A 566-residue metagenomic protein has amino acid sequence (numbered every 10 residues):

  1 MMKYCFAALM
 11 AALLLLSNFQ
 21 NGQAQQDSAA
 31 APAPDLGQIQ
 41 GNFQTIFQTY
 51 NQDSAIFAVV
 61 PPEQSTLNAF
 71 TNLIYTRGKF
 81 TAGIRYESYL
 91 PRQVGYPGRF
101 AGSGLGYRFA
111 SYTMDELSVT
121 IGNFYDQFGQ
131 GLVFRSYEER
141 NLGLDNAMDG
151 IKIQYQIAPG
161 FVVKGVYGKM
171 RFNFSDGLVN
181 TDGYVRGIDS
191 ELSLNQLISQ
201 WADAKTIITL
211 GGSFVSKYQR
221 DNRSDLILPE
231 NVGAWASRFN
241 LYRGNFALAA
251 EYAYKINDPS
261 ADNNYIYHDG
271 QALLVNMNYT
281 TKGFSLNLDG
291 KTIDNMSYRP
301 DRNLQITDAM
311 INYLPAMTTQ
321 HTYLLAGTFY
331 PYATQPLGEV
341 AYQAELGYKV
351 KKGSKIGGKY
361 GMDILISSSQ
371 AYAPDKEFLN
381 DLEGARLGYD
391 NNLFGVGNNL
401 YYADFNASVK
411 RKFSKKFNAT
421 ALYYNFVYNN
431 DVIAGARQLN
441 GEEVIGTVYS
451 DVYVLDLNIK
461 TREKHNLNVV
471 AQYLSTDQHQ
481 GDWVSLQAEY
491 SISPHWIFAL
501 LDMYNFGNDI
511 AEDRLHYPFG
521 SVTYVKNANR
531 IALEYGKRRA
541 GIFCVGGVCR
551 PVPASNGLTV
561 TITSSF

Functional and structural regions predicted by a protein language model:
M1-Q40, F566: Bacterial Sec-dependent N-terminal signal peptides
Q26-Q40, D53, V60-R77, T81 (+1 more regions): Post-signal-peptide, soluble extracytosolic/periplasmic N-terminal scaffold domains of envelope/secretory systems
S28-I56, Y75, K79-I84, V119 (+1 more regions): Transmembrane beta-strand segments of Gram-negative outer membrane beta-barrel proteins
Q44, F57-P62, T66, W201-K205 (+4 more regions): Exposed, low-structure sequence patches enriched in small/polar residues
A55-V59, R92, Y96-F100, N180 (+1 more regions): Short, flexible/disordered intra-domain loops and linkers
T66-F70, S103-R108, N146-G150, N195-Q196 (+2 more regions): Short alpha-helical segments and helix-capping/turn motifs at coil-helix boundaries
I74-M170, K282-N303, Q480, G536: Outer membrane beta-barrel
A147-L226, E230-W235, N240: Hydrophobic, small-residue-rich alpha-helical packing segments that form membrane-like cores
